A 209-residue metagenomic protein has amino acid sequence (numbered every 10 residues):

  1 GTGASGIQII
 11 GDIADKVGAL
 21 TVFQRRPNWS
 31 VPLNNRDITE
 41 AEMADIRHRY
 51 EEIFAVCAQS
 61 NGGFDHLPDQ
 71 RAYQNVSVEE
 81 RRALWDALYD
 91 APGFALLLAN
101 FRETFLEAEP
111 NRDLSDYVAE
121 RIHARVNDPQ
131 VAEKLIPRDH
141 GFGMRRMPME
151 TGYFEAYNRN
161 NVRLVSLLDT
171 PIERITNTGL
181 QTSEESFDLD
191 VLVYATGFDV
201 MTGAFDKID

Functional and structural regions predicted by a protein language model:
T2-A4: Glycine-rich Rossmann-fold phosphate-binding loop(s) that bind the pyrophosphate of adenine dinucleotide cofactors
I9-I13: Aromatic pocket-lining residues of Rossmann-like dinucleotide-binding sites
V17-D209: N-terminal FAD-binding dinucleotide-binding subdomain shared by FAD-dependent oxidases/monooxygenases
